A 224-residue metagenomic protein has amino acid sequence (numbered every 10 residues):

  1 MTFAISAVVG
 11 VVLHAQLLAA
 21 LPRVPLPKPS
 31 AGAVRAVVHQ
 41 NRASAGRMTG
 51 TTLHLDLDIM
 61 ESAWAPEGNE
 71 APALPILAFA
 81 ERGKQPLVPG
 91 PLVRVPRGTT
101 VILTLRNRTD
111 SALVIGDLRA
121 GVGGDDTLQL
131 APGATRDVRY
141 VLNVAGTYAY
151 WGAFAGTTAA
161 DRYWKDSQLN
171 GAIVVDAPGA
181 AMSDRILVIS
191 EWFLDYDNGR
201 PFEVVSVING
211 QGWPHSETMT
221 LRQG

Functional and structural regions predicted by a protein language model:
T2-V12: Bacterial N-terminal signal peptides
G10, H14-D137, Q168, V175 (+3 more regions): N-terminal, post-signal-peptide metal-ligating segments of extracellular/periplasmic oxidoreductases, dominated by
I102, T147-A149: Short, conserved beta-strand segments of beta-strand-rich sandwich/propeller modules, principally
R106-R108, A153-T157: Beta-strand-rich extracellular modules
I115, Y150-G152, I173: Cysteine-centered loop/knuckle micro-motif
L142-V144: Residue-level recognition of secondary-structure-to-loop junctions
A149-Y150, A159: Hydrophobic alpha-helical segments with transmembrane-like composition
G156-D166: Short acidic/polar inter-strand loop motif in beta-rich domains
